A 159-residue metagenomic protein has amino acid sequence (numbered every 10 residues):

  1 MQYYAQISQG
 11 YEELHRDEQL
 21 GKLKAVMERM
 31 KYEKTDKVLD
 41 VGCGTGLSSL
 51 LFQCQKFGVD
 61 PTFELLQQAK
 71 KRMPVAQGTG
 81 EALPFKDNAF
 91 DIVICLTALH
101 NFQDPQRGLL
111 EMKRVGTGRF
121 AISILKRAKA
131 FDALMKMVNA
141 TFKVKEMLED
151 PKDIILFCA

Functional and structural regions predicted by a protein language model:
M1-K31: Conserved class I S-adenosyl-L-methionine
L39-A82: Class I SAM-dependent methyltransferase SAM/SAH-binding core
I94: A conserved beta-strand element that flanks and buttresses the S-adenosyl-L-methionine
T97-A98: Short catalytic micro-motifs in class I SAM-dependent methyltransferases
Q106-R119: A short glycine-rich, Lys/Arg-flanked "PGG" loop and its adjoining helix->strand segment in the class I
G118-K126: Conserved beta-strand signature within the Rossmann-like core of class I S-adenosyl-L-methionine
K129-T141, I154-I155: Short alpha-helix
E149-A159: Core SAM-dependent methyltransferase catalytic element
